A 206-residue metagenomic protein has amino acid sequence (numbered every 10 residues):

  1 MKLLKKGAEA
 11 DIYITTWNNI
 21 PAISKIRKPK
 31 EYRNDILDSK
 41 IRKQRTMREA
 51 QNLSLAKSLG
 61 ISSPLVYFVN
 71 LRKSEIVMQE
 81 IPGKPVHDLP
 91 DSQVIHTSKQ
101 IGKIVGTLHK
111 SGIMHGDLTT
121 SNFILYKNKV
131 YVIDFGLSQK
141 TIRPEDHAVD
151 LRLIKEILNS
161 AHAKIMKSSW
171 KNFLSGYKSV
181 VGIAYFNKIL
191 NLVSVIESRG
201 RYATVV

Functional and structural regions predicted by a protein language model:
K2-M47: ATP-binding glycine-rich loop module of kinase domains
I14, P21-K25, V77, V132-D134 (+1 more regions): Short hydrophobic-acidic sequence motifs that mark active-site Asp/Glu residues
I14-W17, I26, F68, E80 (+1 more regions): Conserved hydrophobic "DFG−1" position in protein kinase catalytic cores
W17-I20, L71-K73, K127-N128: Short strand-connecting beta-turns/loops that link adjacent beta-strands
K28, Y32, R42-T46, K57 (+1 more regions): Conserved structural core of kinase catalytic domains
L55-I61, V86-S121, Y126, V130 (+2 more regions): Conserved kinase catalytic-core helix
Y131-V206: C-lobe/activation-segment region of protein kinase-like
